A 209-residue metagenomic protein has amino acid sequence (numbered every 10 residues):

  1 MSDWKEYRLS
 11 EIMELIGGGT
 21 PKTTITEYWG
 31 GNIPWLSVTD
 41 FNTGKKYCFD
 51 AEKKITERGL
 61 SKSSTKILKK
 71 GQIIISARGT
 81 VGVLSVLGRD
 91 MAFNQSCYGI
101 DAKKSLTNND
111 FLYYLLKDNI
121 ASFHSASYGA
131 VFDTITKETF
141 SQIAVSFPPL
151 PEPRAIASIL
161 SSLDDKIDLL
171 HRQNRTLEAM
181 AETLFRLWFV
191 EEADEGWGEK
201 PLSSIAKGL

Functional and structural regions predicted by a protein language model:
M1-G19, Q142-A157, S161-L209: Non-catalytic DNA-recognition/assembly elements of restriction-modification systems
S2-D3, A77, M91-Y98, G129-A157: A short glycine-rich beta-alpha junction/loop motif
E6-T26, P34, T39-K70, F93 (+1 more regions): Sequence-specific dsDNA recognition surfaces
I67, T80, S96, N119 (+1 more regions): A generic "binding-loop/recognition-motif" signal
V81-L87: Short, Lys/Arg- and Gly-enriched loop/turn segments at beta-strand edges
N94-Y113: Short peripheral tails and domain-boundary helices/loops at the edges of structured domains
N108-I143: Short, positively charged
